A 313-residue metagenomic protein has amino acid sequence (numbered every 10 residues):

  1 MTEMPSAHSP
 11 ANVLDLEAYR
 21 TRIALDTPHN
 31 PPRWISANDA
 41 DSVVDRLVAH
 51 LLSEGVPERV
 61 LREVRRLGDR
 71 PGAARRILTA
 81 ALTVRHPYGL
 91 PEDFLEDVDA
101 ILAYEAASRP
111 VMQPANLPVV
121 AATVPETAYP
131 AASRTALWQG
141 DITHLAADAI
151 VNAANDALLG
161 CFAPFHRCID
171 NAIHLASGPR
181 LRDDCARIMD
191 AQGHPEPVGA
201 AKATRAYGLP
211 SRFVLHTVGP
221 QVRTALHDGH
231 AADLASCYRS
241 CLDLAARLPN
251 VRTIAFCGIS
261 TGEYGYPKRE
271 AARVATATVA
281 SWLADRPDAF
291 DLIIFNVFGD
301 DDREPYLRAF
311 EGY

Functional and structural regions predicted by a protein language model:
M1-Y313: Macrodomain-like recognition of ADP-ribose-binding/processing modules
